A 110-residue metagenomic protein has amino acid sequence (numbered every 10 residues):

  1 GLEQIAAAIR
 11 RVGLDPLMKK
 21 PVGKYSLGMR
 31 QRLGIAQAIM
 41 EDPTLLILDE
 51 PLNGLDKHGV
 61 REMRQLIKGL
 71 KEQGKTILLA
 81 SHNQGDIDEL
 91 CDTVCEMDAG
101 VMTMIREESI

Functional and structural regions predicted by a protein language model:
G1-L17: Conserved ABC ATPase "signature" region
I35: Hydrophobic anchor residue at the start of the ABC signature
D42: Conserved catalytic motifs of ABC-family nucleotide-binding domains
L46-D49: Catalytic Walker B motif of ABC-type/P-loop ATPase nucleotide-binding domains
K57-H58: Helix N-cap at the start of a conserved alpha-helix in ABC-type nucleotide-binding domains
R61-E72: Helical segment within the ABC ATPase nucleotide-binding domain
S81-H82: H-loop/switch region of ABC-family ATPase nucleotide-binding domains
